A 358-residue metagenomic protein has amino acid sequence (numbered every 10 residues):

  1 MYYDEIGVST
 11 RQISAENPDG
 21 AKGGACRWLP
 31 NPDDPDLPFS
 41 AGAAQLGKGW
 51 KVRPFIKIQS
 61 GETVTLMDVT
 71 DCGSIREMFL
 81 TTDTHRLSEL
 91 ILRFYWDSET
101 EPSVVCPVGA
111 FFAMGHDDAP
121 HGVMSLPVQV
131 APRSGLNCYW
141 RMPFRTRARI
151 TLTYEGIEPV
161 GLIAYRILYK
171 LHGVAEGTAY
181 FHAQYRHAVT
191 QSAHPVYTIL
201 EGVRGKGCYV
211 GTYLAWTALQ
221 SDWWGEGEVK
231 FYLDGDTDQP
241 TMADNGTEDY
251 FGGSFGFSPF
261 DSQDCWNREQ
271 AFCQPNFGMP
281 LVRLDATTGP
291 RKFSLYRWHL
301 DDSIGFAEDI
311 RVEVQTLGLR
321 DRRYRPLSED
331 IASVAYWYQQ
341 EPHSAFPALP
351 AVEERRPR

Functional and structural regions predicted by a protein language model:
M1-R358: Beta-strand-centric surfaces of beta-sandwich/beta-rich domains
